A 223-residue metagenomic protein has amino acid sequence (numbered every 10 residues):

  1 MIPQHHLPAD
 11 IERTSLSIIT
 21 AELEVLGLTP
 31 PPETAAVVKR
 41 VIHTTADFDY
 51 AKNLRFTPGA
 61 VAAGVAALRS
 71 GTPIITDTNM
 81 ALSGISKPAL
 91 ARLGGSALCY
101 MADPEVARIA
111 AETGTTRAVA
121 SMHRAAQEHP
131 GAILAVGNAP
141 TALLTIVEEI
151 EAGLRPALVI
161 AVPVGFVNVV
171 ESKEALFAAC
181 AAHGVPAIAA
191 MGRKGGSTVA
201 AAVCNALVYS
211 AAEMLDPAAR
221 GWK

Functional and structural regions predicted by a protein language model:
M1-P73: Electropositive, gly/pro-rich neighborhoods at or near active sites that engage anionic ligands
I18-T29, T44-F48, A67-G71, P88 (+4 more regions): Change "in soluble alpha/beta enzymes" to "in soluble alpha/beta proteins
A51-E105: Active-site cofactor/substrate anionic-group-binding motifs, chiefly glycine- and Lys/Arg-rich phosphate-binding loops
D77, V159-A161, V203: Buried hydrophobic positions in well-ordered alpha/beta secondary-structure cores of metabolic enzymes
A81-G84, P140-I146, F166-V170, G196-A200: Short glycine/serine/threonine-rich phosphate/pyrophosphate-binding segments that cradle anionic phosphate groups
L90-H129: Long, charge-dense
E128, A142-V159, N168-E171, L176-A178: Feature captures the catalytic cores and cofactor-binding loops of soluble hydro-lyases/lyases that act on carboxylate
V167-K223: C-terminal functional extensions of proteins
